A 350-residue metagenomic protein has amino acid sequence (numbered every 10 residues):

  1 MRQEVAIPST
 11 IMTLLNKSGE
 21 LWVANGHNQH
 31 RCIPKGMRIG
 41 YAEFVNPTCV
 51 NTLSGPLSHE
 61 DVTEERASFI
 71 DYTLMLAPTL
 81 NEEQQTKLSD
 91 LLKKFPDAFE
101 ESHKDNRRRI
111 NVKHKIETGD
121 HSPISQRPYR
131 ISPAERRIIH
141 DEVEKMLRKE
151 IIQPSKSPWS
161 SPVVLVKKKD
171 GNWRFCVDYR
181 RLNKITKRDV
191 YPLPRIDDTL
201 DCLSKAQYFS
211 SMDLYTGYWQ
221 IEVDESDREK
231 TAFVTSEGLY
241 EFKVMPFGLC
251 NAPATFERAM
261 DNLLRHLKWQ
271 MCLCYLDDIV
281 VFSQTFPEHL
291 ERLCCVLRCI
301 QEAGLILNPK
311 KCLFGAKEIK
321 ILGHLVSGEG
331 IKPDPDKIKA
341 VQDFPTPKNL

Functional and structural regions predicted by a protein language model:
R2-N16, W22, T48: Solvent-exposed beta-strand/loop surfaces of large extracellular or lumenal domains
K17-G19, A24-C32, G36, P47 (+1 more regions): Retroelement reverse transcriptase polymerase core
